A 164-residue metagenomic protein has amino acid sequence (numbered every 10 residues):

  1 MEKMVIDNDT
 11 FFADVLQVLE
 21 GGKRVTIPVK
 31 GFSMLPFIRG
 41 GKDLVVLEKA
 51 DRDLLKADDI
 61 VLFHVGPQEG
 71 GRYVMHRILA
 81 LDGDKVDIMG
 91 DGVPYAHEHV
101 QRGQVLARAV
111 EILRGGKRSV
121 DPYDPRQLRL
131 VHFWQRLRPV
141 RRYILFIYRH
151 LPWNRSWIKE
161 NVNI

Functional and structural regions predicted by a protein language model:
M1-I164: Extended hydrophobic leader/signal-anchor segments used for secretion and membrane insertion
